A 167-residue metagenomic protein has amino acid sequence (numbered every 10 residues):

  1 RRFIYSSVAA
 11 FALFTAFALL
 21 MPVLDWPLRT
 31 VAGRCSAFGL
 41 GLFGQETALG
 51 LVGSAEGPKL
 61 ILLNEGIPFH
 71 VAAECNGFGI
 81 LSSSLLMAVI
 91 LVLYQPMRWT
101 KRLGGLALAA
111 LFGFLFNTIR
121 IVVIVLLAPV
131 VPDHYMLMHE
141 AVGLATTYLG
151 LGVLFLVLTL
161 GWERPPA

Functional and structural regions predicted by a protein language model:
R1-A167: Hydrophobic N-terminal alpha-helices or hydrophobic patches in metabolic proteins across all domains of life
